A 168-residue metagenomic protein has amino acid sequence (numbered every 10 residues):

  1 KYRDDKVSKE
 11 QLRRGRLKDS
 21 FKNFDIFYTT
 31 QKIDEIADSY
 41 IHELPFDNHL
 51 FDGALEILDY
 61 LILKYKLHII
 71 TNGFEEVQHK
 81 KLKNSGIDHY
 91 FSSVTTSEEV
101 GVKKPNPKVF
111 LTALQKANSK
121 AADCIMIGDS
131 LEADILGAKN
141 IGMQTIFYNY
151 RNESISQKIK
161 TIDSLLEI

Functional and structural regions predicted by a protein language model:
K1-D38: A metal-dependent, Asp-based hydrolase signature
S20-F24, E43, S97-E98: Alpha-helix C-capping/helix-to-loop hinge sites
N23-F24, K64, K116: Alpha-helical structural context
Q31, L55, D59, I70 (+1 more regions): Asp-based, Mg2+/Mn2+-dependent phosphohydrolase catalytic module
Y40-D47: Surface-exposed cleft-lining segments at the edges of enzyme active sites
K64-Y65, G142: Glycine-centered short loops/turns at secondary-structure junctions
